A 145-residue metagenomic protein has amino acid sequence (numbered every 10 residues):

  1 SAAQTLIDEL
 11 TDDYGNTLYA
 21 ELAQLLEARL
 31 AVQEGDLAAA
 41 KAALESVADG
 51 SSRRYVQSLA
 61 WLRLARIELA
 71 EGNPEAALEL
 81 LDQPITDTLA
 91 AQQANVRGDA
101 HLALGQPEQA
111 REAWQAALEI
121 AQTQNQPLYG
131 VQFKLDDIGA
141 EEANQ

Functional and structural regions predicted by a protein language model:
S1-L22: Short extracytoplasmic
L26-Q145: Soluble extracytoplasmic domains of inner/organellar membrane proteins
